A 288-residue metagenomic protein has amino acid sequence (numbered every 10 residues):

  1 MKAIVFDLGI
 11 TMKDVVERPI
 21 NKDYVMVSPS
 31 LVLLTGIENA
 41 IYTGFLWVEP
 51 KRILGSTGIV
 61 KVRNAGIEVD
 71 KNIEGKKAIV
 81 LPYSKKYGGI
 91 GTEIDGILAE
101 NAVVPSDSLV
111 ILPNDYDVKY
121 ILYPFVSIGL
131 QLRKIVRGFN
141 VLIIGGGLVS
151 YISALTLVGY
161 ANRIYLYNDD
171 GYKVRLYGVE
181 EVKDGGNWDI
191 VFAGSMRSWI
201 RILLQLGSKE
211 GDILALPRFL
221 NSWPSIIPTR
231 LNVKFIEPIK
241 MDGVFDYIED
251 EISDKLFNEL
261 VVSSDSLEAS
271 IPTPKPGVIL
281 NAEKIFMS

Functional and structural regions predicted by a protein language model:
A3-V5, V141-I143, A161-G171, I190-G194 (+1 more regions): Short, hydrophobic beta-strand segments that form beta-sheet elements in well-ordered domains
G9-I10, S84, G147-L148, S195-S198 (+1 more regions): Short beta->alpha connector loops
R18-L33, T43-S84: Glycine-rich beta-strand-centered segment in the early N-terminal region that forms part of a ligand/cofactor-binding
V80-F139: NAD(P)H dinucleotide-binding glycine-rich loop of Rossmann-like/cofactor-binding domains, especially the beta1-alpha1
S84-K85, D169-Y172, P217-N221, I239-M241: Short, acidic/turn-prone active-site loops that include or flank metal/cofactor- and phosphate-binding residues
V118-G185: Mid-domain Rossmann-like dinucleotide-binding core that forms the NAD(H)/NADP(H) cofactor-binding site
L142, D242-S288: C-terminal hydrophobic helical "lid"/dimerization subdomain of Rossmann-like NAD(P)H-dependent oxidoreductases
K173-F235: Glycine-rich cofactor phosphate-binding loops and adjacent beta1-alpha1 units of small-molecule cofactor enzyme domains
